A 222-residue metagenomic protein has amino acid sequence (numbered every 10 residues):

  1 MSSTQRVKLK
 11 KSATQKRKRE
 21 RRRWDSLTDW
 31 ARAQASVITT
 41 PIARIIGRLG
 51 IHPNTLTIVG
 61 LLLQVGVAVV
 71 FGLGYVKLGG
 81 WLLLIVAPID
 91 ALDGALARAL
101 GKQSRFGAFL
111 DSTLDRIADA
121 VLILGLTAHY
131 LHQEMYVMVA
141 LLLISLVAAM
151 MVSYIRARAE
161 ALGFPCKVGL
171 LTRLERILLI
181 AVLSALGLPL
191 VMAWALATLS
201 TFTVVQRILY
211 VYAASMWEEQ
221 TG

Functional and structural regions predicted by a protein language model:
S2-A43, T113-G222: A feature for the membrane-embedded catalytic helix bundles of lipid/isoprenoid biosynthetic enzymes
T40-H52: Cytosolic juxtamembrane amphipathic/interface segments immediately preceding and feeding into a transmembrane helix
G50-I51, G74, G163: Membrane-helix interface residues
T55-F106, Y136-V147, P189-L199: Membrane-embedded alpha-helical segments that form the functional core of polytopic membrane enzymes, especially those
G107-S112: Membrane-interface alpha-helices at helix entry/exit sites of multi-pass transporters
